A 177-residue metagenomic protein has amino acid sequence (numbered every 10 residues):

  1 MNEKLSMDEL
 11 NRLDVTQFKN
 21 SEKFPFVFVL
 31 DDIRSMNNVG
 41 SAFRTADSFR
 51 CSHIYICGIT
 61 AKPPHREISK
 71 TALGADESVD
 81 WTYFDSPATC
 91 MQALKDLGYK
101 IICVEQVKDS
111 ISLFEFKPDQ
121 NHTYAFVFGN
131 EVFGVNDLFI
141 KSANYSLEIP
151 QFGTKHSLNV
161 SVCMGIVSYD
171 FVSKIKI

Functional and structural regions predicted by a protein language model:
M1-I177: Post-transcriptional modification and biogenesis factors for structured RNAs of the translation apparatus
